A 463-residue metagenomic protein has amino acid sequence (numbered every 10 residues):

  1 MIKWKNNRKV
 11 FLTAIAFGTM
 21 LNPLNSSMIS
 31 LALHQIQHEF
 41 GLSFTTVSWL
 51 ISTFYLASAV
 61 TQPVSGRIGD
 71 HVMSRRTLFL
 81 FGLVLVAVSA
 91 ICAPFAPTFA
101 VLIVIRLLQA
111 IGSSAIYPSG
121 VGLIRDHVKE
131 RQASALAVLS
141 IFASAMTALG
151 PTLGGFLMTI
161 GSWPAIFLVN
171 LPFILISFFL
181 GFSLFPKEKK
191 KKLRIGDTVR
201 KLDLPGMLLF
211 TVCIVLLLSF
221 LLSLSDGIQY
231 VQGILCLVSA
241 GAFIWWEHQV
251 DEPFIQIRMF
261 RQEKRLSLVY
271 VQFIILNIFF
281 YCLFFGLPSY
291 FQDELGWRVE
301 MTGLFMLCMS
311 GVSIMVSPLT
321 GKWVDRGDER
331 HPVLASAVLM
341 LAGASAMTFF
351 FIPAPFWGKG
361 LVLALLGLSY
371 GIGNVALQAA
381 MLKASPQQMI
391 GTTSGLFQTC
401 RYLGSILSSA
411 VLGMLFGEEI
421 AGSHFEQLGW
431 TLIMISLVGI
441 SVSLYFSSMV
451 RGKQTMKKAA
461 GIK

Functional and structural regions predicted by a protein language model:
R8-L24, I29-L33, F44, L50-T53 (+4 more regions): 12-transmembrane solute porter fold
G41, M73-S74, P94-V101, K129 (+4 more regions): Helix-breaking motifs and short loop linkers at transmembrane-helix boundaries and internal kinks in secondary membrane
V60-P97: Conserved MFS/SLC helix-loop-helix module at the cytosolic interface between two early adjacent transmembrane helices
L78-F79, L102, V333: Primarily marks hydrophobic transmembrane alpha-helices of the MFS/SLC 12-helix fold
L108-I141: Cytoplasmic helix-loop-helix junction between adjacent transmembrane helices in 12-TM secondary transporters
T159-L171, L222-Q229, M414-S436: A membrane-interface helix-boundary motif in multi-pass transporters
G161-Q272: Hydrophobic transmembrane-helix bundles of small-molecule transporters
